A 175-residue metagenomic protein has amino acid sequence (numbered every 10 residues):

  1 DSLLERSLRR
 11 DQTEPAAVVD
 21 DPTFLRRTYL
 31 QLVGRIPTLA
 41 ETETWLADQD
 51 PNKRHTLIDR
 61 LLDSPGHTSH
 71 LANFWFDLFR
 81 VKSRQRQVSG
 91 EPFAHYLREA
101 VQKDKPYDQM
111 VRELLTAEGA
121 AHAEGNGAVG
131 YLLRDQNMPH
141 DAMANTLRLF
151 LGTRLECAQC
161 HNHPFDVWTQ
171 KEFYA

Functional and structural regions predicted by a protein language model:
D1-A175: Short, structured secondary-structure elements that scaffold catalytic or ligand/cofactor-binding regions
